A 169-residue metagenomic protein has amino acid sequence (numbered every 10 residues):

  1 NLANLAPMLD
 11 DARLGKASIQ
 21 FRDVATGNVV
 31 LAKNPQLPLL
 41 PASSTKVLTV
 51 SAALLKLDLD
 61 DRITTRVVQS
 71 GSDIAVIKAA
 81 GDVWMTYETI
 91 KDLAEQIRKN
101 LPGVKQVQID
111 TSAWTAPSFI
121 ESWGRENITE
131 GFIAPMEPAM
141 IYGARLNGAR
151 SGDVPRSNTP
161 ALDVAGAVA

Functional and structural regions predicted by a protein language model:
N1, T45, P117-I120: A short linear-motif detector with a strong N-terminal bias
N1-P38, L59, A94-K105: Beta-lactamase-like hydrolase cores
L5-D10, A53-L54, R125-E126: Intrinsically disordered, low-complexity segments enriched in polar/charged residues with Gly/Pro, especially when
L14, D73-A169: Penicillin-recognizing serine hydrolase domain
D23-V29, V67-I77: A short glycine/small-residue-enriched secondary-structure motif
G27, P41-L59, A139: Active-site SXXK
P38-V47, P155-T159: Short, conserved micro-motifs enriched in small and acidic residues
L55-G71: Short, well-structured active-site flanking segments
